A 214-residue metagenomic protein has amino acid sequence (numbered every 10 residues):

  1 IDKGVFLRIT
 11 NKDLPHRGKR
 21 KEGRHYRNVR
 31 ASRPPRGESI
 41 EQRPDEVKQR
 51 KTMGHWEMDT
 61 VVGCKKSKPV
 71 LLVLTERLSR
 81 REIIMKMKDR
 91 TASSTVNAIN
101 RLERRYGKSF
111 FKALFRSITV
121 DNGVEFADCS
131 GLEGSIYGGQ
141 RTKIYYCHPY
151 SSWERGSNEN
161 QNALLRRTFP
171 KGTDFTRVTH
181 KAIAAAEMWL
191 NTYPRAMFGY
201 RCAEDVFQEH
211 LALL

Functional and structural regions predicted by a protein language model:
I1-K48: Basic, flexible linker segments flanking DNA-binding modules in nucleic acid-interacting mobile-element proteins
E38-E82: An active-site-proximal beta-strand-loop segment
D59, L74, R80, I99 (+4 more regions): Mobile genetic element proteins and their domesticated derivatives, centered on retroelements and DNA transposons
T60, R77, D89, N122 (+1 more regions): Residues immediately flanking
C64-S67, I84-S109: Active-site beta-loop-alpha junctions of metal-dependent nucleic acid enzymes, especially the RNase H-like/DDE
S79-I83, S109-R116, F169: Short, surface-exposed connector motifs at secondary-structure boundaries
F111-D128, P149-Y150: Acidic/histidine-rich, metal-coordinating catalytic segments
G123, G131-G134, R141-L214: Charged alpha-helix within mobile-element recombinases
